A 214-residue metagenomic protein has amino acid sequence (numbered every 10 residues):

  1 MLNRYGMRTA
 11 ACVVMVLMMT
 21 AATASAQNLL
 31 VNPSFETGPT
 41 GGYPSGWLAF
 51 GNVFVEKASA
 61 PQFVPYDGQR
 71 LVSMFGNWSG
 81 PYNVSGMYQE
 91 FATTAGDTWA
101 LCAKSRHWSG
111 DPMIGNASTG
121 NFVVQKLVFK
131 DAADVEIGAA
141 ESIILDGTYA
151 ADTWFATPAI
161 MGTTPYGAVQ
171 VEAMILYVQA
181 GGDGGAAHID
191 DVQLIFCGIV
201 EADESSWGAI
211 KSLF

Functional and structural regions predicted by a protein language model:
M1-M7: N-terminal secretory signal peptides that target proteins for export/translocation
A10-A21: Bacterial N-terminal signal peptides
A22-A26: Sec/Tat signal peptide C-region and signal peptidase I cleavage site
N28, S34-W78: Extracellular glycan-recognition surfaces and repeat-rich motifs
F35, V84-V123, L127, T157-M161 (+2 more regions): Extra-cytoplasmic beta-strand recognition segments
Y82-V84, V178-F196: Extracellular carbohydrate recognition
D134-V169: Extracellular carbohydrate recognition and processing domains and analogous Trp-centered ligand-binding platforms
F196-F214: Residue-level detector of functionally pivotal "anchor" positions at catalytic/ligand-binding pockets or at interdomain
